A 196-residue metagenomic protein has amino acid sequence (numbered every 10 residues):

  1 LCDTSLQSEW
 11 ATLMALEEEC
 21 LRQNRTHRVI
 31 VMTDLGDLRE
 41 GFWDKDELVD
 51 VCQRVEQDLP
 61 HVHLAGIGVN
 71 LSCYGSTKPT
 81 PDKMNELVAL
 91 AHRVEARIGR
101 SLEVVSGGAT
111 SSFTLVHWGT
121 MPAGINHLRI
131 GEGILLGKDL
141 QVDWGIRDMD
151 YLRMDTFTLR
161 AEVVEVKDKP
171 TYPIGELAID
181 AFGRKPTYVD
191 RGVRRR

Functional and structural regions predicted by a protein language model:
L1-S101: Active-site-proximal beta-alpha core segment in soluble small-molecule metabolic enzymes
K83-R196: Active-site anion/phosphate-binding pocket segments in diverse small-molecule metabolic enzymes
